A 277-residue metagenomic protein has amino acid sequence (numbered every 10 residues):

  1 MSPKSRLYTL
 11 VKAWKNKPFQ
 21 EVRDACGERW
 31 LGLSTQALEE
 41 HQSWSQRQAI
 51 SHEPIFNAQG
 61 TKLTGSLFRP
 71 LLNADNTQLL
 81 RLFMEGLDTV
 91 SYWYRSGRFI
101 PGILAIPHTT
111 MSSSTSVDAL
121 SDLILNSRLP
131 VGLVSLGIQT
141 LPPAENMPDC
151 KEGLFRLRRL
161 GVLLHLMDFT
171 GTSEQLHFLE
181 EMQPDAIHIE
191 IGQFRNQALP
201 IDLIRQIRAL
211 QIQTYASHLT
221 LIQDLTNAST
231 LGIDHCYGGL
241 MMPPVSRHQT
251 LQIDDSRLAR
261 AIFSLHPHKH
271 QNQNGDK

Functional and structural regions predicted by a protein language model:
M1-E53, N57-A58, K62, R69-N73 (+2 more regions): EAL-family c-di-GMP phosphodiesterase catalytic domain
L63-S66, L133: Short beta-strand edge/capping elements of PAS-family sensory modules
L67-R69, I103: Short hydrophobic beta-strand segments that form the core of ligand-binding sensory/regulatory domains
L79-D149: Catalytic core of bacterial c-di-GMP phosphodiesterases, primarily the EAL and HD-GYP domains, capturing alpha-helical
G97-G102, L129-V134, L160-L163, D185 (+2 more regions): Short, well-ordered coil/turn segments that N-cap beta-strands
T115-A119, P148-E152, H177, A198-D202: Generic recognition of short, well-ordered alpha-helical segments
I124, K151-G161, P200-Q211: Surface-exposed amphipathic alpha-helices with a cationic face
V134-L166, G275: Charge-rich, low-complexity terminal tails
